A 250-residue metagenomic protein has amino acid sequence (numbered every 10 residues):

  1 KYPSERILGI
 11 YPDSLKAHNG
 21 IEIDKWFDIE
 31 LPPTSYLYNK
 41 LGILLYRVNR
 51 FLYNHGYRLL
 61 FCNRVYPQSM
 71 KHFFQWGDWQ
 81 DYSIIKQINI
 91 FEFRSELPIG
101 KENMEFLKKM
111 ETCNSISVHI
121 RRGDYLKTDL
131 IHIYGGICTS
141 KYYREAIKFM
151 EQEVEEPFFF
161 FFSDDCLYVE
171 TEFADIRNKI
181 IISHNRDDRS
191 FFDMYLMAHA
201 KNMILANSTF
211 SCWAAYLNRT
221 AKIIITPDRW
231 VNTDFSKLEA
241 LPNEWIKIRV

Functional and structural regions predicted by a protein language model:
K1-R6, D13, D165-C166, D228-V231: Short beta-alpha junction loops
P3-V154: Secretory-pathway luminal glycosyltransferase catalytic domains
I7-D24, Y168-R177, S236-L241: Short, aromatic/basic amphipathic alpha-helical patches
Y11-P12, F27, T226, I248-V250: Non-catalytic N-terminal targeting/anchoring module and adjacent flexible stem/linker that precedes the structured
D28, D78-D81, A215, N232 (+1 more regions): Intrinsic disorder/low-complexity segments enriched in polar/charged and small flexible residues
L97, D129, Y195-L196, W245 (+1 more regions): Solvent-exposed, flexible loop/coil residues
R144, K148-D234: Donor-binding and catalytic core of enzymes assembling or modifying cell-surface/extracellular glycoconjugates
N232-V250: Leloir-type glycosyltransferase catalytic cores
